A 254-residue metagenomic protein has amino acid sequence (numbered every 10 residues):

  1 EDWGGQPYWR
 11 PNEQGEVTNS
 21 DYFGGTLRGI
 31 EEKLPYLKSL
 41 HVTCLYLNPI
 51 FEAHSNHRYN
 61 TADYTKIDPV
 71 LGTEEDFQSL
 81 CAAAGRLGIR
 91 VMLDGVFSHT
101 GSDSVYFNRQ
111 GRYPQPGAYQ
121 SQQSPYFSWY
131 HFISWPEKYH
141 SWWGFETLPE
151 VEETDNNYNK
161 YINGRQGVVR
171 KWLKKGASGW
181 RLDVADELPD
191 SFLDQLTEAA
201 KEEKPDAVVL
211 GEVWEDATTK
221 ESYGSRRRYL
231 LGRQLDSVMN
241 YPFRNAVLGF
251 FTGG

Functional and structural regions predicted by a protein language model:
E1-L93, T100, V105-R109, E152: N-terminal structural segment of carbohydrate-active enzymes
D2-Q6, N56-D68, F97-H140, E198 (+1 more regions): Aromatic- and acidic-residue-enriched segments that line the glycan-binding/catalytic groove of carbohydrate-active
S20-F23, N156-Y158, R181-V184: Active-site rim elements
G24-Y36, D155-L173: Short, acidic/polar
C81-R90, S98-H99, S104-Q115, G167-R170 (+2 more regions): Active-site-proximal helices and loops of the catalytic beta/alpha 8
W129-N163, V169: Formylglycine-dependent
